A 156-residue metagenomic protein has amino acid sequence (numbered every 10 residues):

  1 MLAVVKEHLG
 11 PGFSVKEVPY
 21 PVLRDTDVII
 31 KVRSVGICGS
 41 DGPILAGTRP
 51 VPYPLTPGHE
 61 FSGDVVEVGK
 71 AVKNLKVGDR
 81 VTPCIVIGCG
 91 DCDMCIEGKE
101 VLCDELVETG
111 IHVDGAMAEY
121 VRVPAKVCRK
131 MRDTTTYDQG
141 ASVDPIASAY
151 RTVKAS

Functional and structural regions predicted by a protein language model:
M1-L2: Extreme N-terminal starter segment of soluble prokaryotic enzymes
V5-G12: Extracellular beta-rich ligand/substrate-recognition surface
G12-V15, R49, G115: Residues that act as N-cap/strand-start positions at coil-to-secondary-structure junctions
V15-E17, Y120: Well-ordered beta-strand positions in beta-sheet-rich domains
P21-V35, T48-D93, R132-T134: Glycine-rich beta-strand-centered segment in the early N-terminal region that forms part of a ligand/cofactor-binding
V35-G36, I146: Proline-glycine-enriched beta-turn/loop adjacent to the NAD(P) cofactor-binding site in Rossmann-like oxidoreductases
S40-L45: Cytochrome P450 core scaffold surrounding the K-helix E-X-X-R motif and the conserved "meander" helix-loop region
C89-S156: NAD(P)H dinucleotide-binding glycine-rich loop of Rossmann-like/cofactor-binding domains, especially the beta1-alpha1
